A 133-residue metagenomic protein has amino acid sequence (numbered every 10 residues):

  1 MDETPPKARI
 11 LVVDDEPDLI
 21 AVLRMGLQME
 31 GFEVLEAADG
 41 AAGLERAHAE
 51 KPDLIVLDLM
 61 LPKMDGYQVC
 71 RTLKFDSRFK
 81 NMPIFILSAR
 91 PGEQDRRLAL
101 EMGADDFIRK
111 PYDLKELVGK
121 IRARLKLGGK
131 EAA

Functional and structural regions predicted by a protein language model:
M1-L11, K115-A133: Non-catalytic signal-transmission and effector/linker regions of two-component phosphorelay proteins
I20, P62, K80, G92: The feature encodes the CheY-like receiver
A21-M29: Charged docking surfaces used in two-component/phosphorelay signaling
R24, Q68, P91-I108, K115-G119: Alpha4 helix (beta4-alpha4-beta5 surface) of REC/receiver domains from two-component response regulators
E36-L54: Acidic, metal-coordinating helix/loop segments flanking the phosphotransfer/catalytic sites of two-component signaling
A37-A41, R96, L114: Conserved Asp/Asn-Gly motif in the active-site loop of CheY-like receiver
D39-A42, D65-R71: Acidic catalytic/metal-coordinating carboxylates
